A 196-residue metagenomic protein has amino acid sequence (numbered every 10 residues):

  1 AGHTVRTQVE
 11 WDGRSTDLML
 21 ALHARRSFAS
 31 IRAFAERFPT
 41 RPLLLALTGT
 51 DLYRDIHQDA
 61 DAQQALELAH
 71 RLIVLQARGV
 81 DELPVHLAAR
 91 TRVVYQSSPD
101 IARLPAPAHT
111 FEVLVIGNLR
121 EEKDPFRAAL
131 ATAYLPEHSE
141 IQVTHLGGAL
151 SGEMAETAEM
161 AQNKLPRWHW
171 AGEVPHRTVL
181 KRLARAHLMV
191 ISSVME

Functional and structural regions predicted by a protein language model:
L18-L20, F34-Y53, R71-V74, R92: Active-site proximal beta-strand in glycosyltransferases
L66, E173-V174, K181-A186: Short alpha-helical donor nucleotide-sugar binding micro-motif in glycosyltransferases
E67-R103, E112: Donor nucleotide-sugar binding/catalytic pocket of nucleotide-sugar-dependent glycosyltransferases
P105-K123, A128-P136, V143-L146: Conserved donor-binding/catalytic core segment of Leloir-type glycosyltransferases
I141-E156, G172-E173: Glycosyltransferase donor-sugar binding loop
E156-R177: Nucleotide-activated donor-binding/catalytic signature segment of Leloir-type glycosyltransferases, i.e., the conserved
V194-M195: Aromatic "clamp/platform" in nucleotide-sugar-dependent glycosyltransferases that forms part of the donor/acceptor
